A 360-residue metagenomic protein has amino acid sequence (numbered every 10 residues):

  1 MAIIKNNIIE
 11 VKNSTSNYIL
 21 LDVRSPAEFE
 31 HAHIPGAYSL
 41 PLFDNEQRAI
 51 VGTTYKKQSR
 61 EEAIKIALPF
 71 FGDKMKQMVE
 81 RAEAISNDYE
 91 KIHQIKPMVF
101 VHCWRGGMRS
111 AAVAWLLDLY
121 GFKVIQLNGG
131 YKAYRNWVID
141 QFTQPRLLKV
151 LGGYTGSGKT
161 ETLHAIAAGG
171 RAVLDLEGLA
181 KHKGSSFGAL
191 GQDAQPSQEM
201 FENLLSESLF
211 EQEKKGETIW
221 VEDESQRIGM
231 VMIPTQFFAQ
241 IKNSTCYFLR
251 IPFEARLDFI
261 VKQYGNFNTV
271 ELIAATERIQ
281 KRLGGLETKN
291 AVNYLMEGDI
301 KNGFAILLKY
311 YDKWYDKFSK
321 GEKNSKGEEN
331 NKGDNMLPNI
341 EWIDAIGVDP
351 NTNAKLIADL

Functional and structural regions predicted by a protein language model:
M1-P35, A63, I139-T143, L148-G152: Flexible, polar/low-complexity N-terminal or interdomain linker segments that lie immediately upstream of folded
L20-R24, A37-L40, L174-D175, W220: Short hydrophobic beta-strand that contains or immediately precedes a catalytic carboxylate
P26, E30-K76, E80: Glycine/alanine-rich phosphate-binding loops at beta-alpha junctions
K65-L127: Catalytic cysteine-centered active loop of the rhodanese-like fold, especially the PTP/DSP P-loop
F100, F122-R135, D175-A180: A short glycine-rich beta-strand->turn/loop micro-motif centered on a GG-aromatic cluster
M108-R109, L147-A168: Glycine-rich phosphate-binding P-loop
A168-A239: Conserved nucleotide-sensing/catalytic segment adjacent to the nucleotide-binding pocket in NTP-handling enzymes
Q240-C246, R250-E322, N331-L360: Conserved NTP phosphate-binding and transfer environment spanning the P-loop NTPase/kinase superfamily
